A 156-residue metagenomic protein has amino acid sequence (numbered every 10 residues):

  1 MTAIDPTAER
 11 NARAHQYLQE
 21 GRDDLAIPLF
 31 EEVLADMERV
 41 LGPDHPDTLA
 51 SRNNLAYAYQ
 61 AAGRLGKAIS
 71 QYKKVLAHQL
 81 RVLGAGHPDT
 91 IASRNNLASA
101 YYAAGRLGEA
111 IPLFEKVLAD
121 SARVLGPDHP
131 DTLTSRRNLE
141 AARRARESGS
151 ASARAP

Functional and structural regions predicted by a protein language model:
M1-P156: Intrinsic-disorder-linked linear interaction elements in eukaryotic regulatory proteins
